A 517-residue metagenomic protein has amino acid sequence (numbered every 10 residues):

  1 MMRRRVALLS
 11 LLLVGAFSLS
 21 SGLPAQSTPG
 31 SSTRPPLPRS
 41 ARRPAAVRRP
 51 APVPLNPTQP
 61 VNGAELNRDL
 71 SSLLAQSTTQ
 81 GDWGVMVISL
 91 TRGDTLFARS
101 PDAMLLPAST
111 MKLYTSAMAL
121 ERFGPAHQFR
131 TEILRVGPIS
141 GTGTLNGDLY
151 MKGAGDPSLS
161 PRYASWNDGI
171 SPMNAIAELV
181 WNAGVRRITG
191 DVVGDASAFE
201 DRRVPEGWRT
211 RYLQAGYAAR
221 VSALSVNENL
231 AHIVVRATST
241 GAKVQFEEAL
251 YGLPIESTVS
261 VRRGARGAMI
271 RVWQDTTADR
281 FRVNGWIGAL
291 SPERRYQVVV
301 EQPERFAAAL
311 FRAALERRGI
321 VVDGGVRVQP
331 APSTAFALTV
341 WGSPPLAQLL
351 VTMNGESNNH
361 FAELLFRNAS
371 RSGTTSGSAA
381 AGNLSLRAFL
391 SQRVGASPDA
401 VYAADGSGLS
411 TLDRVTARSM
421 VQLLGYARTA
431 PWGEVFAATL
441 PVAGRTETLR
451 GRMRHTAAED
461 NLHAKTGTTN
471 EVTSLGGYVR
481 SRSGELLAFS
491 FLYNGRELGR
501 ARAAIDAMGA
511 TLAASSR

Functional and structural regions predicted by a protein language model:
M1-L9: Bacterial N-terminal signal peptides that target proteins for export
S10-S18: Bacterial N-terminal signal peptides
L19-A25: Sec/Tat signal peptide C-region and signal peptidase I cleavage site
Q26-Q76, E121-P398, R482, A507 (+1 more regions): Conserved serine DD-peptidase/penicillin-binding transpeptidase domain and beta-lactam-recognizing active-site
A75-R99, R327: A short, well-structured edge-of-sheet supersecondary motif
G81, A98-M118: Short active-site loop at a secondary-structure junction that contains or immediately precedes the catalytic residue(s)
G93, K112-A119, V192, L224 (+6 more regions): Residue-level preference for non-acidic, small/hydrophobic
L96-A98, S171, F366-R517: Small-residue-rich helix-loop
